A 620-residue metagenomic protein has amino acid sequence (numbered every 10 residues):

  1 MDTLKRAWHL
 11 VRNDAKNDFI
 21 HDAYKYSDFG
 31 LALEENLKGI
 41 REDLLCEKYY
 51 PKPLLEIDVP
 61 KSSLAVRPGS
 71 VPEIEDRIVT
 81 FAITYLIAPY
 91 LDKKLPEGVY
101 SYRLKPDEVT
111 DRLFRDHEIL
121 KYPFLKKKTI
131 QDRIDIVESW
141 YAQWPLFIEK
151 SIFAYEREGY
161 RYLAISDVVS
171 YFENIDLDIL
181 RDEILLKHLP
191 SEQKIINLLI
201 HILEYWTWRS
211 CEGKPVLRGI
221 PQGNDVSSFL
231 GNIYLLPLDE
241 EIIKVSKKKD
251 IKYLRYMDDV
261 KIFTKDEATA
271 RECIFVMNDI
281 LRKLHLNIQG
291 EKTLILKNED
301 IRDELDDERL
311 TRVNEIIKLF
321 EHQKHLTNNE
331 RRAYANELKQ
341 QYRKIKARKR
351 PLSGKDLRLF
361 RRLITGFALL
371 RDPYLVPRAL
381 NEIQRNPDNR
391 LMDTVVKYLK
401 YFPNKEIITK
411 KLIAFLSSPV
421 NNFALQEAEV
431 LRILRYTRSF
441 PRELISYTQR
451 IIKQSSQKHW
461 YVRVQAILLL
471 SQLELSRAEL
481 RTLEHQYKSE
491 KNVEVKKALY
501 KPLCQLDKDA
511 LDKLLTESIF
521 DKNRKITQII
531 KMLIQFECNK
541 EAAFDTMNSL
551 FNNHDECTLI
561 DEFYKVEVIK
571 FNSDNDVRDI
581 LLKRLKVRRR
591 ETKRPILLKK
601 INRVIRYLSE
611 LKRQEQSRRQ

Functional and structural regions predicted by a protein language model:
M1-A65, V577-Q620: Non-catalytic, polymerase-adjacent accessory regions of viral genome-replication enzymes
E73-P89: Elongated alpha-helical scaffolds
P89-L163: Active-site-proximal segment of RNA-dependent polymerases
K94-R115, I196-I202, K249-R255, G290-T293: Short, glycine/acidic-rich hinge or "gate" loops at secondary-structure transitions that mediate conformational
W140-M257, I262-C273, F320-Q528, C538-M547 (+2 more regions): Conserved polymerase palm-domain catalytic core
T264-I288: Helical (often loop-to-helix) elements that flank the catalytic cores of nucleotide-handling enzymes
L284-I316: Conserved catalytic core of two-metal-ion nucleotidyltransferases
R524-Q620: Intrinsically disordered terminal tails
